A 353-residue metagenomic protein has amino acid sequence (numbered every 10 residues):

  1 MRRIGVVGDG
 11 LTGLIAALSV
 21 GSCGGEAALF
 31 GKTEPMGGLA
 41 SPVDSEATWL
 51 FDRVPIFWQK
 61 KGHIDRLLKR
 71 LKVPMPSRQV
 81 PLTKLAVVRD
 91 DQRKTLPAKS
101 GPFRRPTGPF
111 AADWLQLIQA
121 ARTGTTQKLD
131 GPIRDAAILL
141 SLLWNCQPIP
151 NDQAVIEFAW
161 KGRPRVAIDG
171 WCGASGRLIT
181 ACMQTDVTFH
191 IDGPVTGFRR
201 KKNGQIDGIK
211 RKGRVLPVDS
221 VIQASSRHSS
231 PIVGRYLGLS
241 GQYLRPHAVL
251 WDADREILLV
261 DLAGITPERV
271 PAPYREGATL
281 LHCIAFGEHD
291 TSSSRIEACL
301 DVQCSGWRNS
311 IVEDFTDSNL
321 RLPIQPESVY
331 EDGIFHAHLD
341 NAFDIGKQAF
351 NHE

Functional and structural regions predicted by a protein language model:
R2-L29: N-terminal Rossmann-like FAD-binding beta1-loop-alpha1 element of flavoenzymes
G21-S45: Glycine-rich FAD pyrophosphate-binding loop
S41-L50, W58-P109: A conserved beta-strand/loop capping segment in the N-terminal third of enzymes that catalyze redox or closely related
P76-Q79, T188-H190, V312: General small-molecule cofactor/ligand-binding pocket signal
D90-V166: Rossmann-like flavin
E157-I206: Helical element adjacent to the flavin cofactor pocket in flavoenzyme catalytic cores
P194-F286, D290: Mid-domain catalytic core of redox enzymes that form a hydrophobic substrate pocket/lid adjacent to a catalytic redox
R269-E353: Conserved flavin/dinucleotide-binding core of flavoenzymes
